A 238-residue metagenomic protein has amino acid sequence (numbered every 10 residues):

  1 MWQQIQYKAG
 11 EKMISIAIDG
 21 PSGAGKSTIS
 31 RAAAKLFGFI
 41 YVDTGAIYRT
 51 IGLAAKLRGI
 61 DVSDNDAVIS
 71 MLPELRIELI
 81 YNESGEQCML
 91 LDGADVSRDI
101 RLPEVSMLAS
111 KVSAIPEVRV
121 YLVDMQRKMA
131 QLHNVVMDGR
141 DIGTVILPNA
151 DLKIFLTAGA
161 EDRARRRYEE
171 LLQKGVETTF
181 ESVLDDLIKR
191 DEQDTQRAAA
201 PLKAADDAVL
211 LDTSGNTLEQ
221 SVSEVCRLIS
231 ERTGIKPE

Functional and structural regions predicted by a protein language model:
K12-S15, L132: Pre-Walker A (Motif I) flank of P-loop NTPase domains
I18: Hydrophobic anchor at the beta1->P-loop junction of P-loop NTPases
P21: P-loop (Walker A) phosphate-binding loop of NTP-binding proteins
K26: Conserved lysine of the Walker
I29: Hydrophobic positions on the alpha1 helix immediately C-terminal to the Walker A/P-loop
L36-R101: N-terminal phosphate/diphosphate-binding loop that engages ATP/GTP or pyrophosphate donors across diverse enzyme folds
Y81, Q126-H133, R140-V145, N149 (+1 more regions): Small-molecule kinase domains that catalyze NTP-dependent phosphoryl transfer to phosphate-bearing small molecules
S97-K174: ATP-dependent NMP and nucleoside kinases share a basic, alpha-helical "lid"
